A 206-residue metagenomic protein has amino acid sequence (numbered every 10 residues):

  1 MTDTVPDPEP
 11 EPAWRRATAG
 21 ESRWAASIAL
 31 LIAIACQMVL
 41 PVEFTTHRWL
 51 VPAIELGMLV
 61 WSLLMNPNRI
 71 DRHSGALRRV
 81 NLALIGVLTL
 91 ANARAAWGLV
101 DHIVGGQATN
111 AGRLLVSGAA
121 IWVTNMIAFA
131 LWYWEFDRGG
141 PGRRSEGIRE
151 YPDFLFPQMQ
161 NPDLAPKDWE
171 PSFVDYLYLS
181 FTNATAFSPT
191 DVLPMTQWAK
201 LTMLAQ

Functional and structural regions predicted by a protein language model:
W14-I28: N-terminal membrane topogenic signal
A25, T46-L59: Structural signature of hydrophobic alpha-helical transmembrane segments
Q37-W49, N68-D71: Short, hydrophobic transmembrane alpha-helix segments
M58-R72: Canonical alpha-helical transmembrane segments
S74-G86: Cytoplasmic-side transmembrane-helix entry/capping segments in multi-pass membrane proteins
I103-G142: Pore-domain transmembrane helices of cation channels
F129-Y176: Outer-pore turret/helix-boundary of cation channels
E170-Q206: Pore domain of cation channels
